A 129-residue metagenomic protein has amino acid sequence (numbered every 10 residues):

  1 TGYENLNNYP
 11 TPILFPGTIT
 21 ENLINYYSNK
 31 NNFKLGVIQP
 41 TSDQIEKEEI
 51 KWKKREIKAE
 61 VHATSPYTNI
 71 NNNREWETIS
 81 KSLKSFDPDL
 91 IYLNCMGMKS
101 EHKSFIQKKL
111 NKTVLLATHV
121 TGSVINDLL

Functional and structural regions predicted by a protein language model:
T1-L129: Non-catalytic structural scaffold of enzyme domains
